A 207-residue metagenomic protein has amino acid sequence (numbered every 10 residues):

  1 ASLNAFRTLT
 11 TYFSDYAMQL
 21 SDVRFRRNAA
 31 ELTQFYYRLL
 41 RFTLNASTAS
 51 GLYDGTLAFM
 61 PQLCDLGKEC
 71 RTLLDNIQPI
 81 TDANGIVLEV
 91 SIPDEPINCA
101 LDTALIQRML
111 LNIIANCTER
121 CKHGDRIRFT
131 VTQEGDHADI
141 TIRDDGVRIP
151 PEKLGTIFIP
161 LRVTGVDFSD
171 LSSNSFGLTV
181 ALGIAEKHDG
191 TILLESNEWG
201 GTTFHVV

Functional and structural regions predicted by a protein language model:
L32-L39: Short alpha-helical segment of the dimerization/phosphotransfer core of two-component systems
D54-F59, N98-L101: Conserved micro-motifs of the catalytic ATP-binding
M60-C64, D82, V87-I97: Conserved catalytic submotifs in the C-terminal HATPase_c
N116-T118: Short helix-loop "hinge" at the ATP-lid/N-box region of the Bergerat-fold HATPase_c
D144: Acidic ATP/Mg2+-coordinating residue in the GHKL
I149-L161: Short conserved segment of the HATPase_c
